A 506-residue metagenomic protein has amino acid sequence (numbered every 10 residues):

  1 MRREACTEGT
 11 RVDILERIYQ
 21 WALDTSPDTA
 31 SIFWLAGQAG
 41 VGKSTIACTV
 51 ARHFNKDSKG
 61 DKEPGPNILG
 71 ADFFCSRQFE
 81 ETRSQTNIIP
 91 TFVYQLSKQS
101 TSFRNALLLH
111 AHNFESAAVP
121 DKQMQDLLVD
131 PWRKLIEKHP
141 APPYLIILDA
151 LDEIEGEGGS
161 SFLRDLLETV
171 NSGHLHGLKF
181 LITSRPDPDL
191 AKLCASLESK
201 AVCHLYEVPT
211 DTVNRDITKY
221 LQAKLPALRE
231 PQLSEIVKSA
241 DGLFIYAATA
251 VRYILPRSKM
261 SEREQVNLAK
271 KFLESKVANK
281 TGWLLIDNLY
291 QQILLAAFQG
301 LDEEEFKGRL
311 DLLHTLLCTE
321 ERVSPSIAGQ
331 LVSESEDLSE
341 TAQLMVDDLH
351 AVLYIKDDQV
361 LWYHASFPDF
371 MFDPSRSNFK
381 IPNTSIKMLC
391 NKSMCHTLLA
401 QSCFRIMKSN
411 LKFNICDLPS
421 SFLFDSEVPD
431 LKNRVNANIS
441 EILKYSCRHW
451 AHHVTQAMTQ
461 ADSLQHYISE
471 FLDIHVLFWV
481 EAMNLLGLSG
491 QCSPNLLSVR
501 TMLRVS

Functional and structural regions predicted by a protein language model:
M1-A400, D417-P419, S426-N436, I468-S469 (+3 more regions): Conserved NB-ARC/NACHT P-loop NTPase core of NLR-like innate immune receptors
S402-F478: Extended alpha-helical scaffolding segments used for macromolecular assembly and cargo binding
